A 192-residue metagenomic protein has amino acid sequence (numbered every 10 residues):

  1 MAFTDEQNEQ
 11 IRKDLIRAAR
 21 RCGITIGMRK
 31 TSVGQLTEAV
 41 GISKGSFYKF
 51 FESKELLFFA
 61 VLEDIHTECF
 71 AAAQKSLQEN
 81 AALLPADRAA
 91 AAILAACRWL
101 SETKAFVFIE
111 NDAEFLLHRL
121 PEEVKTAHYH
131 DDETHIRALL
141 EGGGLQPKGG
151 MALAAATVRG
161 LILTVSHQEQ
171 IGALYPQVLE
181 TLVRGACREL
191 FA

Functional and structural regions predicted by a protein language model:
M1-Q10: N-terminal intrinsically disordered/low-complexity leader segments
E9-R17, R29-K30, F50-Q74: An amphipathic alpha-helix adjacent to DNA-recognition modules
A18-C22, W99: Short amphipathic alpha-helical elements of helix-turn-helix/winged-helix folds
C22-L56, A60: Helix-turn-helix
A60, Q74-E102: Hydrophobic alpha-helical connector segments
T67-F70, H118-L145, G149-A156: Amphipathic alpha-helical packing segments from all-alpha helical-bundle domains
Q74-S76, E110-R119: Short linear capping/connector segments at secondary-structure termini
F108, D112, E141-A186: Hydrophobic/aromatic-rich alpha-helical bundle segments in the mid-to-C-terminal region
